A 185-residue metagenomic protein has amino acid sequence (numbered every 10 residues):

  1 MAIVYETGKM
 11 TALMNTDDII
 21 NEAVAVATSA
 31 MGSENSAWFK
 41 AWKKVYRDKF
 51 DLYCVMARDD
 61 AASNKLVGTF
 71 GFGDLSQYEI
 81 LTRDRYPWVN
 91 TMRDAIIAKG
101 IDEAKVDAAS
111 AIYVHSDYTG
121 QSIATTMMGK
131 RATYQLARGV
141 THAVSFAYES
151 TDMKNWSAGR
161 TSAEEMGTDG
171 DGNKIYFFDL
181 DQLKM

Functional and structural regions predicted by a protein language model:
M1-K44, D48-D59, K65-S76: Short amphipathic alpha-helix that is part of the acyltransferase structural core
A57-D60, F178-L180: Active-site beta-strand termini and strand-to-loop segments that position acidic
S63-A111: Conserved acyl-donor/pantetheine-binding loop and adjacent beta-alpha core of acyl/acetyltransferases and related
V106-D107, Q135-Y148: Conserved GNAT acetyl-CoA-binding A-motif
V114-T119, V144-N155: Conserved beta-strand-loop-alpha-helix junction that forms the acyl-donor binding cleft
G120-T133: Conserved acetyl-CoA-binding loop-helix of GNAT-fold acetyltransferases
A137, Y148-D169: Conserved active-site alpha-helix within GNAT-family acetyltransferase domains
G167-M185: C-terminal "cap" of GNAT-fold acetyltransferases
